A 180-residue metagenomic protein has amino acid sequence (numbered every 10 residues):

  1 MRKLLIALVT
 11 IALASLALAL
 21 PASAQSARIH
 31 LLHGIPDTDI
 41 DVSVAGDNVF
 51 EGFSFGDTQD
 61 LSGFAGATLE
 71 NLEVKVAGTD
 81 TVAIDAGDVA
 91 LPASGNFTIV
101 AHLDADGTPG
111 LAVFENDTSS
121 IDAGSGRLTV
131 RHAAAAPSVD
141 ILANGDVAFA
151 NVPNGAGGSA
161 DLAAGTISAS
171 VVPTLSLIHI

Functional and structural regions predicted by a protein language model:
M1-L4: Positively charged n-region of N-terminal signal peptides that target proteins for export
I6-A14: Hydrophobic helical h-region of N-terminal Sec-dependent signal peptides in bacterial secretory/periplasmic proteins
A14-A22: C-terminal segment of classical bacterial N-terminal signal peptides
S23-L177: Intrinsically disordered, low-complexity polar regions and short flexible loop motifs
